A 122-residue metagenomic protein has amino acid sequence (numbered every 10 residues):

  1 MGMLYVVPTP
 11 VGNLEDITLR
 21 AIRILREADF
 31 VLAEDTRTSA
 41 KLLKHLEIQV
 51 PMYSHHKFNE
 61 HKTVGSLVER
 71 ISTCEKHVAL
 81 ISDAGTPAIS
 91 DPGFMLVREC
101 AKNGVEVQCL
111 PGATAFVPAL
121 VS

Functional and structural regions predicted by a protein language model:
M1-F58: Glycine-rich, flexible N-terminal cofactor/catalytic loop recognition
P10, K57-E60, G85-T86, G112-A113: Short beta->alpha junction loops/turns
P10-G12, R37-A40, V68-R70, A88-I89 (+1 more regions): Short hydrophobic/aromatic-rich motifs at helix boundaries and adjacent loops
E15, H61, P87-S90: Loop/helix-junction capping segments adjacent to catalytic residues or to phosphate/diphosphate-binding pockets
T18, S39, V64, G93 (+1 more regions): Alpha-helical structural signal
R20-I22, H45-I48, L67-E69, P92-V97 (+1 more regions): Short, glycine/charged-enriched secondary-structure capping and boundary segments
N59-V68: Glycine-rich, highly charged phosphate/nucleotide-binding loops
S72-S122: Short glycine-cluster motifs
